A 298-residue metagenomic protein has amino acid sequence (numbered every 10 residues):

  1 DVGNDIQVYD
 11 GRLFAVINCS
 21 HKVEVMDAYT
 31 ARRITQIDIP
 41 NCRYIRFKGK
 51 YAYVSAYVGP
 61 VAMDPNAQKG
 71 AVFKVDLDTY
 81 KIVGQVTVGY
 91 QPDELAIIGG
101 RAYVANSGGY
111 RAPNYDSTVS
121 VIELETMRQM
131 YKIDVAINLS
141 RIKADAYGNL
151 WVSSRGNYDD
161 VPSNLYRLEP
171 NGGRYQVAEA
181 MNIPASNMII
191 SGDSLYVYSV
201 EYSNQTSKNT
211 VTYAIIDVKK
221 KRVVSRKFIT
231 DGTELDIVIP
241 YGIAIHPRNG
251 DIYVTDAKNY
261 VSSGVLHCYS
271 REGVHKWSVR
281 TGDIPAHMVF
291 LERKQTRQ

Functional and structural regions predicted by a protein language model:
D1-Q298: Predominantly soluble domains enriched in secretory-pathway, periplasmic, or organellar proteins
